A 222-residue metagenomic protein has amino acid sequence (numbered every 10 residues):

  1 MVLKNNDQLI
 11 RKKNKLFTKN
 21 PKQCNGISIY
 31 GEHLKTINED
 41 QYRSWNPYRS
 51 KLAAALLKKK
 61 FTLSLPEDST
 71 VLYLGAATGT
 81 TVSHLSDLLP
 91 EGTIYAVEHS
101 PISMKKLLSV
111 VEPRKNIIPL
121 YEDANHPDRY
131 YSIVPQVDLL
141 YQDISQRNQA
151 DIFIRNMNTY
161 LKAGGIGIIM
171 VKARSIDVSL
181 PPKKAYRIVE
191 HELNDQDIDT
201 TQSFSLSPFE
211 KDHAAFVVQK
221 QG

Functional and structural regions predicted by a protein language model:
M1-Y42: N-terminal auxiliary segments of SAM/dcSAM-dependent transferases
I29-Y30, N46-T70: Conserved alpha-helix/loop element of class I SAM-dependent methyltransferases that forms part of the SAM/SAH-binding
L65-A77, Y95: Conserved class I S-adenosyl-L-methionine
P66, L89-P90, Y160-G164: Helix-to-beta-strand junctions that scaffold the AdoMet/dcAdoMet cofactor pocket in Class I SAM-dependent enzymes
A77-E91: Conserved SAM-binding loop of SAM-dependent methyltransferases across substrates and taxa, primarily the Class I
E91-V97: Short beta-strand element of Class I
V97-Q149: S-adenosyl-L-methionine
S103-K106, I154-K220: C-terminal substrate-binding/active-site "lid" region of AdoMet-derived donor-dependent transferases
